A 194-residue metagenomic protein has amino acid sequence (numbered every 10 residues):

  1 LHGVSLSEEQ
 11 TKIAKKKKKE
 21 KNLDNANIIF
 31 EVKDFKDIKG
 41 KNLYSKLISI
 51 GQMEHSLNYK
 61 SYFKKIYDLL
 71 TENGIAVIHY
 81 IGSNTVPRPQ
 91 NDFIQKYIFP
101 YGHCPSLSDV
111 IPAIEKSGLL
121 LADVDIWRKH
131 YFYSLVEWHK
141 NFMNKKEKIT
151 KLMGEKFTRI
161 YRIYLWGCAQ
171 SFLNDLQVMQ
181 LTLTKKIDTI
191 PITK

Functional and structural regions predicted by a protein language model:
L1-S5: Conserved SAM-binding motif I beta-strand of class I
S7-E9: Conserved SAM/SAH-binding beta-strand->alpha-helix loop
A14-K15: Conserved SAM-binding loop
K21-D37: Conserved SAM-binding strand-loop segment of SAM-dependent methyltransferases
K33-L47: A short acidic, Gly/Pro-enriched loop at the edge of an enzyme's catalytic core that lines a small-molecule cofactor
S45-N58: A short SAM/SAH-binding and catalytic strip from SAM-dependent methyltransferases
K60-I75: A short glycine-rich, Lys/Arg-flanked "PGG" loop and its adjoining helix->strand segment in the class I
G82-P191: Substrate-binding/catalytic lobe of Class I Rossmann-like enzymes that use SAM or dcSAM, i.e., the mid-to-C-terminal
